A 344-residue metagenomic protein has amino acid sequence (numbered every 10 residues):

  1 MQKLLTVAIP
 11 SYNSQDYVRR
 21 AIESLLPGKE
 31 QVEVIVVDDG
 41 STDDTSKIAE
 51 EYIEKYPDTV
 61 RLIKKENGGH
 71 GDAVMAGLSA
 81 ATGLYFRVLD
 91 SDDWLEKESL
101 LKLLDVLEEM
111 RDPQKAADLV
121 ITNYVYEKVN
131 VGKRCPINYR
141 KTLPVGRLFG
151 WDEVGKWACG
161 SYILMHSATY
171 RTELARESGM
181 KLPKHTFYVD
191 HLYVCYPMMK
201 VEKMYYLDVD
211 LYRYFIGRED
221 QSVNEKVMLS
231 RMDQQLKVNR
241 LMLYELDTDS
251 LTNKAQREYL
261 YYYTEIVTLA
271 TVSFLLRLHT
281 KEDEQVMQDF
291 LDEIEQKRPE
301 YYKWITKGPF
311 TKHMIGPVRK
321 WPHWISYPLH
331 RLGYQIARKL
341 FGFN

Functional and structural regions predicted by a protein language model:
M1-S24: N-proximal low-complexity "stem/linker" segments adjacent to membrane-targeting elements
K3-T6, E33, L192: Cell-envelope/extracellular polymer assembly enzymes that use nucleotide-activated donors
E23-V32: Short, acidic, metal-binding catalytic loop of nucleotide-sugar glycosyltransferases
S24, D38-I48, G69: A conserved acidic beta->alpha catalytic loop
K65-A81: Glycine-rich, basic loop-to-helix element that forms the pyrophosphate-binding segment of sugar-nucleotide handling
H70, S91-M204, I216-L229: Donor-binding/catalytic cores of nucleotide-activated saccharide and glycerol-phosphate transferases/polymerases
F86: Short aromatic/hydrophobic "clamp" motif used to bind/position activated sugar donors
R277-N344: Membrane-interface aromatic/basic loop that binds lipid-linked glycans or pyrophosphate carriers, typified by
